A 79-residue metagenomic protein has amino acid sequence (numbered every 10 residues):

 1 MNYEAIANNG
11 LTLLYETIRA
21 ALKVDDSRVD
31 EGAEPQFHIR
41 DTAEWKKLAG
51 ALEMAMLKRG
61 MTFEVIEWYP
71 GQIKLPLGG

Functional and structural regions predicted by a protein language model:
M1-P35, P70: N-terminal acidic leader/helix
N2-Y3, I73-G79: Long, low-complexity intrinsically disordered regions enriched in Ser/Thr, Asp/Glu, Pro/Gly
Y15-I18, D26, L52, M56 (+1 more regions): Generic low-complexity, intrinsically disordered sequence content enriched in small uncharged/hydrophobic residues
E34-P76: Short, charge-rich amphipathic interface segments used for partner binding and complex assembly
